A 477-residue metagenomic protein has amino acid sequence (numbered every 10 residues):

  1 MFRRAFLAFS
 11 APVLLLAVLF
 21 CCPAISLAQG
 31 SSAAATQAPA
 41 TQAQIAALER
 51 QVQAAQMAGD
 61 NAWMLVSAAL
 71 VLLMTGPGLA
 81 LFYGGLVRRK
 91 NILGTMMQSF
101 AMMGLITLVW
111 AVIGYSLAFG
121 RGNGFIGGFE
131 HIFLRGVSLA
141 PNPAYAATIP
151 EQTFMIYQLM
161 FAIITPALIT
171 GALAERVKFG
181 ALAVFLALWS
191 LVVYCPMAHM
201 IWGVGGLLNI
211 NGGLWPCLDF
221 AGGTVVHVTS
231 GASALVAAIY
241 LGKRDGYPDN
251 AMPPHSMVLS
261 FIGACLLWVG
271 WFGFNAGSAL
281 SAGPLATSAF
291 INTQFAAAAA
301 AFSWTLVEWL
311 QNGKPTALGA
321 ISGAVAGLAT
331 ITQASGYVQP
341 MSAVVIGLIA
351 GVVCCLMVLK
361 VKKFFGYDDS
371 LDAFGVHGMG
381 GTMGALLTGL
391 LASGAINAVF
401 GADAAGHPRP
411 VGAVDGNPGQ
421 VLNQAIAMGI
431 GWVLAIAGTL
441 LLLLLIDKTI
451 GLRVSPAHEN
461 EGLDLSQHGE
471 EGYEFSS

Functional and structural regions predicted by a protein language model:
M1-G30: N-terminal secretory/membrane targeting signals
L27-S477: Glycine- and aromatic-enriched membrane alpha-helices
